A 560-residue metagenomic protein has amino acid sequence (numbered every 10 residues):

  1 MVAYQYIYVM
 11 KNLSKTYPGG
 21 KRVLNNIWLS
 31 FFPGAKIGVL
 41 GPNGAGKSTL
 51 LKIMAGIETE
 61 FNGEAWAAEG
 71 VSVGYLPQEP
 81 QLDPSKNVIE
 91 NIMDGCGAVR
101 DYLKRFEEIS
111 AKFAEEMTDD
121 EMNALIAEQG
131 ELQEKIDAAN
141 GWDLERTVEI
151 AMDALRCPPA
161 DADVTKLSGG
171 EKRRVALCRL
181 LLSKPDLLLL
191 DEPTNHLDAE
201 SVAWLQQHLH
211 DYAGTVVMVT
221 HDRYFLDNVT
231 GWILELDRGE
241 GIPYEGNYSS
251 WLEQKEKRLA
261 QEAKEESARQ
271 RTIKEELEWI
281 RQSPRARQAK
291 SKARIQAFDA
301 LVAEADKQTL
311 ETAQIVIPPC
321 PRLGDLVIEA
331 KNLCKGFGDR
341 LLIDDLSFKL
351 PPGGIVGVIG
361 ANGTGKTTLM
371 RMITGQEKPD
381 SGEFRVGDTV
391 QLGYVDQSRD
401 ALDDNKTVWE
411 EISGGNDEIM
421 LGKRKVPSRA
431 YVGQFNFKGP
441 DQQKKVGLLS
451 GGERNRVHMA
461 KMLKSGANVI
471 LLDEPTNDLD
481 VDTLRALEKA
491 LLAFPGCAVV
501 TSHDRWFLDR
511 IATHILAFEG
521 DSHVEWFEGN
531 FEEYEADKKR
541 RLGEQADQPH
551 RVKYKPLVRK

Functional and structural regions predicted by a protein language model:
M1-S267, E311, I317-K560: ABC ATP-binding cassette signature C-motif
Q254-R287, S291-A297, L301-Q308: Intracellular alpha-helical coupling/juxtamembrane segments of multi-pass membrane proteins
